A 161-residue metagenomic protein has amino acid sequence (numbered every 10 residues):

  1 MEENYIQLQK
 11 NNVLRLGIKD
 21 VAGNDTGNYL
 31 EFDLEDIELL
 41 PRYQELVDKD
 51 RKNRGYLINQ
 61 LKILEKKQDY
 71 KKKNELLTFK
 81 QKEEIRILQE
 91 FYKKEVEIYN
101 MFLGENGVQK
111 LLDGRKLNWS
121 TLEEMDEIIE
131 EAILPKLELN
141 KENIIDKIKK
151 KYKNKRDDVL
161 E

Functional and structural regions predicted by a protein language model:
M1-N59, N143, K150, N154-E161: Short, charged/polar N-terminal "headpieces" of proteins
E2-N4, F32-D36, E65, K72 (+2 more regions): Long, compositionally biased intrinsically disordered regulatory segments in eukaryotic proteins
N28-L40, E90-N106: Extended, compositionally biased low-complexity polar/Lys-Gly-rich tracts and adjacent boundary/linker regions are
F32, D36-L39, L46-D50, L77 (+8 more regions): Intrinsic-disorder-associated interaction segments
Y56-Q81: Flexible coil/linker segments and helix-coil junctions enriched in charged and small residues
L61-L64, R86, I148: Long, compositionally biased, charged low-complexity segments
K72-V96: Intrinsically disordered, low-complexity acidic Ser/Thr-rich regulatory segments
K93-E161: C-terminal charged interaction modules
